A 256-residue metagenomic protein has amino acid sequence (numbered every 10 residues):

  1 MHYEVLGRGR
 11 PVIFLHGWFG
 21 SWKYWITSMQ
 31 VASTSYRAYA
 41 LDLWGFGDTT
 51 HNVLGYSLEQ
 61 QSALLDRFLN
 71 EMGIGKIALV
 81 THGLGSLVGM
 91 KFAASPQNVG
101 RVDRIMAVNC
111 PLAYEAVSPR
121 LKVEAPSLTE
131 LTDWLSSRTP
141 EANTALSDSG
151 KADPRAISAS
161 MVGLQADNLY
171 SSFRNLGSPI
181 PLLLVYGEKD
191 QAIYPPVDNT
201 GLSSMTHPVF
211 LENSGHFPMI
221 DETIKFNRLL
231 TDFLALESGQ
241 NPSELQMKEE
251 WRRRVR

Functional and structural regions predicted by a protein language model:
H2-T50: Conserved HGGG/HGGXW glycine-rich cap/lid loop of the alpha/beta-hydrolase fold
L6, Y39-V80, R228: Active-site loop/oxyanion-hole signature of alpha/beta-hydrolase fold enzymes
L15, L43, V108, L211-S214: Alpha/beta-hydrolase
H16-W18, I77, T81-S86: Conserved alpha/beta-hydrolase "nucleophile elbow" surrounding the catalytic nucleophile
L87-D133: Flexible "cap/lid" loop of the alpha/beta hydrolase fold
A116-P181: Conserved alpha/beta-hydrolase catalytic His-Asp/Glu region
L183-S214, I220, K225, D232 (+1 more regions): Conserved loop-alpha-helix segment in the C-terminal half of the alpha/beta-hydrolase fold that carries the catalytic
S238-R256: Alpha/beta-hydrolase-fold serine-hydrolase catalytic core, especially in secreted/extracellular enzymes
